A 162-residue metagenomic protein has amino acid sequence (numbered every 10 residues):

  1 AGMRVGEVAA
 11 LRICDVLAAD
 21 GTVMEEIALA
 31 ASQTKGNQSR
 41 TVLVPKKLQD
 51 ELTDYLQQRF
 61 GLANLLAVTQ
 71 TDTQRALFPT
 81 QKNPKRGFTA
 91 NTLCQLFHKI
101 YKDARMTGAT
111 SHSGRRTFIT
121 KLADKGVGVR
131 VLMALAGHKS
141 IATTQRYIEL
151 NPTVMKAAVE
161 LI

Functional and structural regions predicted by a protein language model:
A1-G6, E26-L29, T120-D124: Short pre-functional
E7-V8, A109, I119, V127-H138: Active-site-proximal segment of tyrosine recombinases
V8, F97, T144-Y147: Mobile genetic element proteins and their domesticated derivatives, centered on retroelements and DNA transposons
A10-L48: Conserved tyrosine-mediated DNA breakage-rejoining catalytic core shared by Y-recombinases
A10-V16, M133-K139, I148: A short, basic/aromatic helix-end/turn motif that makes direct DNA contacts
Q33, A136-L161: Catalytic-site neighborhood detector that most strongly recognizes the C-terminal catalytic loop/helix of tyrosine
Q33-D54, T73-H98: C-terminal catalytic core of Y-nucleophile DNA break-rejoin enzymes
G114, F118: Active-site His/Glu-centered metal-binding helix of metallohydrolases
